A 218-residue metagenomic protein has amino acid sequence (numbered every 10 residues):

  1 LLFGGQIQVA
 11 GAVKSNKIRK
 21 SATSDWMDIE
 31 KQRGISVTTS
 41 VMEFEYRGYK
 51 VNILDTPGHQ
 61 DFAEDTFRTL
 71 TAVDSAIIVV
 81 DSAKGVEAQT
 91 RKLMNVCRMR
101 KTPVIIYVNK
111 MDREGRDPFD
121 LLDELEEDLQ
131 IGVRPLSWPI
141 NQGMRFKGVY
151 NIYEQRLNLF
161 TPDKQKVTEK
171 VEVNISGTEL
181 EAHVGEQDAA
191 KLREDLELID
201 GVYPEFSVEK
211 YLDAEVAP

Functional and structural regions predicted by a protein language model:
L1-V80, V86, P135, N174-E194: P-loop NTPase switch module centered on the Walker A-proximal segment
S82-P218: P-loop NTPase catalytic nucleotide-binding module
